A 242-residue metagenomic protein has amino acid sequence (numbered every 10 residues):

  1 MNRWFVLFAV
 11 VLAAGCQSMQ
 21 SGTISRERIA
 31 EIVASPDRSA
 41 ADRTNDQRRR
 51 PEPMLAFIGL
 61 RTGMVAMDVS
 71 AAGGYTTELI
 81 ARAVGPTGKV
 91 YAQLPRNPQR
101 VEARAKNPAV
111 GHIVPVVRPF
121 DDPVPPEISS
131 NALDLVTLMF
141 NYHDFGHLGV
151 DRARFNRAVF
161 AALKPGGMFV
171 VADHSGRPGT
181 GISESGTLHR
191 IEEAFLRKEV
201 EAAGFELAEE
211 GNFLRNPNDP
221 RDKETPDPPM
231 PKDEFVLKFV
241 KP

Functional and structural regions predicted by a protein language model:
A13-G15: C-terminal motif of bacterial Sec signal peptides marking the signal peptidase cleavage site
Q17-M19: Bacterial signal peptide processing site
R28-F57, R61: Class I SAM-dependent methyltransferase Rossmann-like catalytic core, especially the SAM/SAH-binding loop
G63-A72: Conserved class I S-adenosyl-L-methionine
A81-R82, D151-P165: A short glycine-rich, Lys/Arg-flanked "PGG" loop and its adjoining helix->strand segment in the class I
P125-V136: A short acidic, Gly/Pro-enriched loop at the edge of an enzyme's catalytic core that lines a small-molecule cofactor
G166-S175: Conserved beta-strand signature within the Rossmann-like core of class I S-adenosyl-L-methionine
D219-P242: Core SAM-dependent methyltransferase catalytic element
